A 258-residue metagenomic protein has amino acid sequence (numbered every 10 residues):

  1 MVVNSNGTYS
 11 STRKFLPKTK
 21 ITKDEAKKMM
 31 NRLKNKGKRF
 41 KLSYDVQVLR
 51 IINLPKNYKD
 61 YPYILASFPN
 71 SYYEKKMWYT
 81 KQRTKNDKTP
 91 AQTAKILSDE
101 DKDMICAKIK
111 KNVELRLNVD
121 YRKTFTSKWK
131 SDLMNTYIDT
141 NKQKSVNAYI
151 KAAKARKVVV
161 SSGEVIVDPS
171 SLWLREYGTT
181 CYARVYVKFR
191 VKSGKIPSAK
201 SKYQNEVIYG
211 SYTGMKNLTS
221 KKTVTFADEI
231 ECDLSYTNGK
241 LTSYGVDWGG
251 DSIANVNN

Functional and structural regions predicted by a protein language model:
M1-D60: N-terminal propeptides
M1-R13, K18-T19, I105, V119 (+3 more regions): Proteins with a high burden of low-complexity, intrinsically disordered sequence enriched in S/T/G/P/A and R, requiring
L16-D24, K95-A107, K222-V224: Soluble non-cytosolic domains of exported or imported proteins
A26-M29, L33, I105, I109-R116 (+1 more regions): Long, contiguous hydrophobic alpha-helical segments, chiefly transmembrane helices and signal peptides
N35, R39, N118-Y121, K192: A generic secondary-structure boundary signal that marks alpha-helix termini
I51-G163: Core segments of small alpha/beta cavity-forming domains
S127-N257: Structured, amphipathic secondary-structure segments that form assembly/contact surfaces in multi-subunit
